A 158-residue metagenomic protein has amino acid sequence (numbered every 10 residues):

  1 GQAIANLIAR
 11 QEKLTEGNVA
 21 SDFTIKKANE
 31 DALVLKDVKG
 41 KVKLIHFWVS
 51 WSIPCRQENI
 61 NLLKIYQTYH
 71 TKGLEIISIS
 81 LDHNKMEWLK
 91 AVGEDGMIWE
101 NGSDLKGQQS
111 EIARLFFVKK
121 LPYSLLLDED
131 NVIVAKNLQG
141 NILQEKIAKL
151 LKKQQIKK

Functional and structural regions predicted by a protein language model:
G1-K26, K36-V38, Q67, M86 (+3 more regions): N-proximal helix/coil linker or "cap" segments that precede and/or mark the start of modular domains
A28-N29, E129: Short, ordered coil/turn segments that flank beta-strands lining enzyme active or ligand-binding pockets
G40-K43, W48-W51, K120: Short pre-active-site segment immediately N-terminal to redox-active cysteine/selenocysteine motifs in thiol-based
L44-I45, I76, S124: Hydrophobic beta-strand anchors of alpha/beta hydrolase catalytic cores
F47-K64: Conserved redox-active cysteine motifs that mediate thiol-disulfide chemistry, especially di-cysteine Cys-X(1-2)-Cys
Q67-Q109, R114-L121: Conserved segment of the thioredoxin-like fold in thiol-based oxidoreductases
M97, D104-K152: Thiol/disulfide oxidoreductase modules built on the thioredoxin-like
